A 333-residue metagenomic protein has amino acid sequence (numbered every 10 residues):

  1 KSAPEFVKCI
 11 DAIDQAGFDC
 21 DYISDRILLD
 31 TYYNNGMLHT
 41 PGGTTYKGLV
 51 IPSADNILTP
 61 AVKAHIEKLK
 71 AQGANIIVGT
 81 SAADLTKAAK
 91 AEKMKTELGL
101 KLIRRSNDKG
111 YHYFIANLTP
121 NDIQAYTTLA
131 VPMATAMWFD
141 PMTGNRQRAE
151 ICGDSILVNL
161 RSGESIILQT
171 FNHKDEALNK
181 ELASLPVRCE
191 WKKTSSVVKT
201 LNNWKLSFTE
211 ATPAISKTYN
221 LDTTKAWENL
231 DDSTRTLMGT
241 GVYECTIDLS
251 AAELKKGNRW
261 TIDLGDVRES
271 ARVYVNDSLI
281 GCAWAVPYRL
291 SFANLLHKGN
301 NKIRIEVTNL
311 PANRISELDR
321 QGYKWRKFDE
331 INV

Functional and structural regions predicted by a protein language model:
K1-T240, D248-K255, I280-A283, F292-A293: Carbohydrate-binding surfaces of carbohydrate-active enzymes
K47, Y111, W260, A271 (+2 more regions): Residue-level detector of short, conserved catalytic/binding motifs and their immediate flanks
G110, V242-E244, G257-R259, R268 (+1 more regions): Short coil/loop residues immediately preceding or within conserved phosphate-binding loops of NTP-utilizing enzyme
T128, I247-L249, E253-N276, I303-V307: Aromatic-lined ligand-binding clefts that engage carbohydrates, nucleic acids, or primary amines
I166-H173, C245, K302-N309: Short, hydrophobic/aromatic-enriched beta-strand segments in well-ordered soluble domains
D266-R268, Y274-N332: Beta-strand-rich ligand-recognition modules
